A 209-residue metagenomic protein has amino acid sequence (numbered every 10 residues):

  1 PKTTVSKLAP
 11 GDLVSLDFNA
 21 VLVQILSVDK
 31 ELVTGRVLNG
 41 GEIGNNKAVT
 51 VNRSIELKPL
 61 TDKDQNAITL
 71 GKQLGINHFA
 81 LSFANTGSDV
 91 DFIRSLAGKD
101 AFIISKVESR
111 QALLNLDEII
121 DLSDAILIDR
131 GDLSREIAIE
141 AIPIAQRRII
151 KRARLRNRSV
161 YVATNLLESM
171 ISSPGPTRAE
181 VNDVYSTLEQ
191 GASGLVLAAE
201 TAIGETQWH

Functional and structural regions predicted by a protein language model:
P1-H209: Non-catalytic helical/linker scaffolds that mediate oligomerization, partner binding, and domain coupling around large
